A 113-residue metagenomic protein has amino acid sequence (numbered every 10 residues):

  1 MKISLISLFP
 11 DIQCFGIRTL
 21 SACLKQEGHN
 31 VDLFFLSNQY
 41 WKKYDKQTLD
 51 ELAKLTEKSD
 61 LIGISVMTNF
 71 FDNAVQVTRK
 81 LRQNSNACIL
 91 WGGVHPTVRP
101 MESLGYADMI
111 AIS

Functional and structural regions predicted by a protein language model:
K2, F9, L20-C23, E27-S113: Glycine-rich beta-alpha loop elements in corrinoid/cobalamin-binding modules across cobalamin-dependent enzymes
I12-I17: Short N-terminal binding/cap micro-motifs at the start of the first secondary-structure element
